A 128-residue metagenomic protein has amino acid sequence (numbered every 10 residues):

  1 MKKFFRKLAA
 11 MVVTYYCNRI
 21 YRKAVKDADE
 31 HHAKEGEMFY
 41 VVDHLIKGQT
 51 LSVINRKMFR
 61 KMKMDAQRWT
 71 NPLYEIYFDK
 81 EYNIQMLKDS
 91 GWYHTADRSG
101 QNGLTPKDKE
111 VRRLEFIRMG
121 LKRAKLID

Functional and structural regions predicted by a protein language model:
K2-D128: Acidic/polar low-complexity segments and flexible, solvent-exposed patches
